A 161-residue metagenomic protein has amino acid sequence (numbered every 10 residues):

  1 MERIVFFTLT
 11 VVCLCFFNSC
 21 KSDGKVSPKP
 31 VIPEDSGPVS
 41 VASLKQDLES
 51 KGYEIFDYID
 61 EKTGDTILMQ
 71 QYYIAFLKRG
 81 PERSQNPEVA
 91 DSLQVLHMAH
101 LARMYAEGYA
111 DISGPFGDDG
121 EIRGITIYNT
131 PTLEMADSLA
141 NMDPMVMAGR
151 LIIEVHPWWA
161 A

Functional and structural regions predicted by a protein language model:
E2-T10: Sec-dependent signal peptide recognition, specifically the positively charged N-region followed immediately by
V11-V12, P81: Short linear sequence elements within intrinsically disordered, low-complexity coil regions
V12-C13, D91: Generic secretory/membrane-interface signal
C15-S19: C-terminal motif of bacterial Sec signal peptides marking the signal peptidase cleavage site
K21-A161: Conserved, structured core segments of small domains
